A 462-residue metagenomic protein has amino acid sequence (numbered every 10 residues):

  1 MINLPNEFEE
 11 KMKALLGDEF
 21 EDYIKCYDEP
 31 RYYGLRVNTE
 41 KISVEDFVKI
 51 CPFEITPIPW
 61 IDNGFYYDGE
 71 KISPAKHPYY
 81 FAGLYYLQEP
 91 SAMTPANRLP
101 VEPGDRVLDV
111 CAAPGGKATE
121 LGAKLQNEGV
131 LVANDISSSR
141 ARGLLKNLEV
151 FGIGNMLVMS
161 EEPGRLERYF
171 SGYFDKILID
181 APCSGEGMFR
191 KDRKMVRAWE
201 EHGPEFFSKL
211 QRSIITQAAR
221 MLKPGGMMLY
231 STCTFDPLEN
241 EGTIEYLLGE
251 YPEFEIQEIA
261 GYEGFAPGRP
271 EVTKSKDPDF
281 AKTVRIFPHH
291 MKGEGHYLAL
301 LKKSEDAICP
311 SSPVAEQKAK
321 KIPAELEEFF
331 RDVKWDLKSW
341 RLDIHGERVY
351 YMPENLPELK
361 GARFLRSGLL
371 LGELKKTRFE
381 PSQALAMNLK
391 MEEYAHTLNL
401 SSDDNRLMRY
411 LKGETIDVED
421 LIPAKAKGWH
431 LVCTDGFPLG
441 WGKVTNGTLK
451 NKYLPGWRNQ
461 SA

Functional and structural regions predicted by a protein language model:
M1-L15, E19-V48, E294-Y297, S304-A462: Polybasic, low-complexity RNA-engagement segments
E102-P103, E167-L178: A short acidic, Gly/Pro-enriched loop at the edge of an enzyme's catalytic core that lines a small-molecule cofactor
G104-A113: Conserved class I S-adenosyl-L-methionine
P114-N127: Conserved SAM-binding loop of SAM-dependent methyltransferases across substrates and taxa, primarily the Class I
L125-Q126, L222-P224: Helix-to-beta-strand junctions that scaffold the AdoMet/dcAdoMet cofactor pocket in Class I SAM-dependent enzymes
N134-G172: S-adenosyl-L-methionine
S139, K176-Q217, C233-N240, F265-E271: Mobile active-site "lid"/loop adjacent to the S-adenosyl-L-methionine
F174, M227-Y230, F235-Y350, N355: Class I S-adenosyl-L-methionine
